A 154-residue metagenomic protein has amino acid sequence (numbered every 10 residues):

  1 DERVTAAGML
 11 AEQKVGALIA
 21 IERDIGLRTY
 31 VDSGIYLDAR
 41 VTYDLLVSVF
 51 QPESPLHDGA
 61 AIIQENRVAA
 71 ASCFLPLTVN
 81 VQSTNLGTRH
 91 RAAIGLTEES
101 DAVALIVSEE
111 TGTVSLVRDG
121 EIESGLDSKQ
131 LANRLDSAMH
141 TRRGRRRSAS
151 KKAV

Functional and structural regions predicted by a protein language model:
D1-V154: Divalent-cation
